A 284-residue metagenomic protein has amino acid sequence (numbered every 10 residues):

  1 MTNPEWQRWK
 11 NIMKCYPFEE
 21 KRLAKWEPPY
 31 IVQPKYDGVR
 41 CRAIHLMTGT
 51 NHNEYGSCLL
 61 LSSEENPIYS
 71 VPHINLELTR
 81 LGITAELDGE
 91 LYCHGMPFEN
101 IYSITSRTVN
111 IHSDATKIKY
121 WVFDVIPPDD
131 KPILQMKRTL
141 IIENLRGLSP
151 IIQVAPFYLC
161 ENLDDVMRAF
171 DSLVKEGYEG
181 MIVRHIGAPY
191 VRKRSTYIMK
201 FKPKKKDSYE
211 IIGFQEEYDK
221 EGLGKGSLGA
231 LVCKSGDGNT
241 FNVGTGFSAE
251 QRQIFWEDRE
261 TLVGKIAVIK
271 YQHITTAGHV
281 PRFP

Functional and structural regions predicted by a protein language model:
M1-E27, V32: Charged, flexible boundary elements
M1-P4, P156-K206: Amphipathic alpha-helical
R22-P150: Covalent nucleotidyltransferase
P28, P34, I83-G95, H185 (+1 more regions): Flexible glycine-rich surface loops and low-complexity tracts that mediate binding to linear polymers
N51-H52, L60, G226-G246: OB-fold (S1/OB) nucleic-acid-binding surfaces
N100-A115, K119, V125, N239-F241 (+1 more regions): Intrinsically disordered, low-complexity regulatory tails
K193, E216-G226, N239-V243: Short basic/aromatic-enriched segments
K204-E221: Structural detector for short beta-strands of small beta-barrel domains
